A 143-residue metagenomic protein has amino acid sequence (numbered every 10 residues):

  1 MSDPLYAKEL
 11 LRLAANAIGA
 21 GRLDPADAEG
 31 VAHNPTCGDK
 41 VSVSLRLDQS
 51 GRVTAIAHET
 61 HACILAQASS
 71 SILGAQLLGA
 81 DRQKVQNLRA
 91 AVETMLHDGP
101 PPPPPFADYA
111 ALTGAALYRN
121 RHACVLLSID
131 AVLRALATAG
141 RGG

Functional and structural regions predicted by a protein language model:
M1-G21, A80-G143: C-terminal binding/interaction regions
N16-T60: Structured beta-strand/loop patches that form or line metal/cofactor-binding pockets in enzymes
V41, S71, A123: Active-site phosphate/pyrophosphate-handling residues
L45, A75-L77, N87-R89: Short C-terminal domain-edge/linker segments immediately following a structured domain
H61-A66: Short, thiol/selenol-centered motifs that function as redox-active sites or metal-ligating centers
Q67-A68, N87: Alpha-helical macromolecular-interaction surfaces
S69-D81: Alpha-helical support elements that line or immediately flank enzyme active sites and cofactor-binding pockets
